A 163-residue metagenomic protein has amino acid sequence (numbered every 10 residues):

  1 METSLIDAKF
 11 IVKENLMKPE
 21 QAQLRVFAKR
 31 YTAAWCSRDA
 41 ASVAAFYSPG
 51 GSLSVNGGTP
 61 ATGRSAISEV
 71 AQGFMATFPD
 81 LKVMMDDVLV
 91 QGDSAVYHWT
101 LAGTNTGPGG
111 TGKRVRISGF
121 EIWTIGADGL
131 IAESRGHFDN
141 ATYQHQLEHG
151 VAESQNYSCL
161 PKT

Functional and structural regions predicted by a protein language model:
E2-P49, E153-T163: Short, low-complexity N-terminal intrinsically disordered segments enriched in polar/charged residues
F10, A132-T163: Low-complexity, intrinsically disordered terminal/linker segments enriched in charged and Gly/Pro repeats
Q21-Q23, A40-G92: A solvent-exposed, acidic/Ser-Thr-rich amphipathic alpha-helical stretch
Y47, L101-G103, F138: Short beta-strand segments enriched in hydrophobic/aromatic residues within well-folded beta-rich domains
G50, G92, W123-I131: Short, solvent-exposed coil/turn segments at beta-strand boundaries
K82-M84, V115-E121: Short, surface-exposed coil-to-beta transition loops
G92-G103: A short hydrophobic beta-strand element
G103-R114: Short, cysteine-centered beta-strand-loop-beta hairpins and adjacent loop/turn segments enriched in charged/polar
